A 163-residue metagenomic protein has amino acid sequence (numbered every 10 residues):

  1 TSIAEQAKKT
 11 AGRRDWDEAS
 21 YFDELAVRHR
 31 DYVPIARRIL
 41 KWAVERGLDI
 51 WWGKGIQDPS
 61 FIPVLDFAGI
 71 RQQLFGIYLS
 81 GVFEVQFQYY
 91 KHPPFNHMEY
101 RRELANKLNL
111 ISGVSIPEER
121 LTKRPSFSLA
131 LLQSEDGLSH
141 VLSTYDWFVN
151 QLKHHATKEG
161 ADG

Functional and structural regions predicted by a protein language model:
I3-A130: Polyanion-binding interface signature
L104-D162: Well-ordered alpha/beta subsegment
